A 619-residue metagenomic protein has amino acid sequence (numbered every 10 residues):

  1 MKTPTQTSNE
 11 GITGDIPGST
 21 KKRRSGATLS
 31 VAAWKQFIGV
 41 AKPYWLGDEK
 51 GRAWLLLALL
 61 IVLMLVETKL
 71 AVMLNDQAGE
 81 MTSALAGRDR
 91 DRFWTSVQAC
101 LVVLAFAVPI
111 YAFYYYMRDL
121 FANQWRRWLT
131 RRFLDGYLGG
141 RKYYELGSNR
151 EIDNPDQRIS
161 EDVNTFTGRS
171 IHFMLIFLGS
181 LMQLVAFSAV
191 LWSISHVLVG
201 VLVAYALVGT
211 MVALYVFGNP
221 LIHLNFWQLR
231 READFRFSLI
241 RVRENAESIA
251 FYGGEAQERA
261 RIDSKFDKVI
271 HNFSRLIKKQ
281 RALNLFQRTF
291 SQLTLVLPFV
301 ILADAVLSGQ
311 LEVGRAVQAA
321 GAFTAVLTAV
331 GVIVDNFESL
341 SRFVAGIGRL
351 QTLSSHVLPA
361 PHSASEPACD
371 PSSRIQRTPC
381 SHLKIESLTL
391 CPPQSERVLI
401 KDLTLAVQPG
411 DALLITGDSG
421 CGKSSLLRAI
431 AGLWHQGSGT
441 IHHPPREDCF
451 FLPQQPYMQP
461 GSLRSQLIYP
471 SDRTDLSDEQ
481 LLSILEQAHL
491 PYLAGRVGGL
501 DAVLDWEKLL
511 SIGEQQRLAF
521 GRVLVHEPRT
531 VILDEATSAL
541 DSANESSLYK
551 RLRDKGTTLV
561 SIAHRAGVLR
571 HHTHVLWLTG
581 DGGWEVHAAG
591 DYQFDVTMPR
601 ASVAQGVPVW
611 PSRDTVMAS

Functional and structural regions predicted by a protein language model:
M1-L74, G79-C100, Y114-R118, Y144-L184 (+7 more regions): Membrane-integrated ABC transporters
R23-S25, R90-D91, F133-I159, V163 (+3 more regions): Short intracellular "coupling" helices and adjacent cytoplasmic loop segments at the cytosolic face of multi-pass
V62, V66, A71, N75 (+5 more regions): A hydrophobic transmembrane-helix motif
E151-I152, S354-L414, T440-P445, S483 (+1 more regions): Primarily ABC-family ATPase nucleotide-binding module
R231-F235, A250-G254, A260, P298 (+2 more regions): Cytosolic ends of transmembrane helices, especially the final helix of ABC transmembrane type-1 domains
A431: Helix-to-loop junction immediately C-terminal to a conserved catalytic motif
P456-K508: Conserved "ABC signature" C-loop
Q466, D501-P599: ABC-family ATPase nucleotide-binding domain "signature/switch" substructure
